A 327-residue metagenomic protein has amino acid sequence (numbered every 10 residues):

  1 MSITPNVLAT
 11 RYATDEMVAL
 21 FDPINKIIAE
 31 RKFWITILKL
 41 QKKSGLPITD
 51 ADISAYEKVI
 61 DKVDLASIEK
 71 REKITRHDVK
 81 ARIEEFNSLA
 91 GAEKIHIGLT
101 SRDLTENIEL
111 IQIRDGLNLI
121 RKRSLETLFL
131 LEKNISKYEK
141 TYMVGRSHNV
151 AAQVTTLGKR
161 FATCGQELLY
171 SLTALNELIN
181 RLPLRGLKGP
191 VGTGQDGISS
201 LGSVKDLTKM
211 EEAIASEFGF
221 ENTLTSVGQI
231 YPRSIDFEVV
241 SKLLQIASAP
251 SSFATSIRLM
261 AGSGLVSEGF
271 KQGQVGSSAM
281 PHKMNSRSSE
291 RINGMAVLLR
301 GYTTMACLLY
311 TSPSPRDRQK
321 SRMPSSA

Functional and structural regions predicted by a protein language model:
M1-G194, D206-A213, G276-S277, R287-N293: A helix-coil-helix interface module used to build multimeric assemblies and to scaffold catalytic/cofactor sites
I37-L38, I113, L117, L243 (+3 more regions): Buried hydrophobic packing segments
K39, S216, T255, G294-V297 (+1 more regions): Generic alpha-helical structural context detector
K159-L259: Internal metal/ion-chelating core segments
S171, I230-Y302: Glycine-rich anion/phosphate-binding loop at the beta-strand->alpha-helix junction
G301-S312: Long, amphipathic alpha-helical stalk/connector segments used for oligomerization, subunit docking, or mechanical
Y310-R316, A327: Conserved small/polar residues in nucleotide/adenosyl-binding loops
S321-A327: Hydrophobic alpha-helical segments, chiefly the membrane-spanning helices and signal/signal-anchor peptides
